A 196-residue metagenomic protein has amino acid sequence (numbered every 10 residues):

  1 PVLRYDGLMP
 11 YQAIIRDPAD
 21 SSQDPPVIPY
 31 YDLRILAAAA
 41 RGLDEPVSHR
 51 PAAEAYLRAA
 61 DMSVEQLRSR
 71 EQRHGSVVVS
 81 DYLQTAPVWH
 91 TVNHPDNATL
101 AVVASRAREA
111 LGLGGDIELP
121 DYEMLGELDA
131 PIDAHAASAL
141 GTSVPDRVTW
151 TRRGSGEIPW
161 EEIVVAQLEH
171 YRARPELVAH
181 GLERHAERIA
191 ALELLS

Functional and structural regions predicted by a protein language model:
P1-S196: Extracellular glycan-modifying ectodomains
